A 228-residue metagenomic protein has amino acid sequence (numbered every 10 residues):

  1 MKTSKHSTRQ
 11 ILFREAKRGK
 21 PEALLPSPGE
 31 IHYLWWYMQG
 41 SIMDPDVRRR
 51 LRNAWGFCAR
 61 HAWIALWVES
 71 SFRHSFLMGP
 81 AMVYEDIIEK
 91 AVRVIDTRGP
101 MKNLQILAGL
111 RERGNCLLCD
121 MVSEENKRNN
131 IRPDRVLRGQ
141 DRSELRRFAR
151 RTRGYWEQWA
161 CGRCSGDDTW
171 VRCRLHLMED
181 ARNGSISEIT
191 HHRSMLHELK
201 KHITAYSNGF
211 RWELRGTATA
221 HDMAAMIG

Functional and structural regions predicted by a protein language model:
M1-G228: Intrinsically disordered, low-complexity regulatory regions of eukaryotic proteins
